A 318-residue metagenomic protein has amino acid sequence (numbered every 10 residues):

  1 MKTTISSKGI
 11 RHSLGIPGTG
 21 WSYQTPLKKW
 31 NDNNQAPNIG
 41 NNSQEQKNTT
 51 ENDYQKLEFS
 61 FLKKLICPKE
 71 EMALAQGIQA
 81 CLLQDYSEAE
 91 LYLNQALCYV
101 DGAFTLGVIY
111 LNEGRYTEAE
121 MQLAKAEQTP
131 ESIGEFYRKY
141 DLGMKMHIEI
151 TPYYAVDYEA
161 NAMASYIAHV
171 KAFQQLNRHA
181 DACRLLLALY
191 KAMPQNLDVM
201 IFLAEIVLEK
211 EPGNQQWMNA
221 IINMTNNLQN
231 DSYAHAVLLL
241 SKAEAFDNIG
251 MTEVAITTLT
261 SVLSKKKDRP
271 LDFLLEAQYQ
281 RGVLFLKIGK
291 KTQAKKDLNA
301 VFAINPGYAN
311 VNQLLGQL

Functional and structural regions predicted by a protein language model:
T49-A96, A164-L176, D181, V254: Alpha-helical segment of the N-proximal tetratricopeptide repeat
L65-A73, L97-A103, Y158-Y166, M193-F202 (+2 more regions): Generic helix N-cap/helix-start motif at coil->alpha-helix transitions
L83, E113, L176, K210-P212 (+2 more regions): Structural motif corresponding to the intra-repeat A-B loop/turn of tetratricopeptide repeats
E88-N94, E118-Q128, A180-L189, N214-L228 (+2 more regions): Alpha-helical repeat scaffolds
L93-Y99, E127-P130, Y154-Y158, L187-Q195 (+3 more regions): Solenoid-like repeat scaffolds
D101-T105, P130-D141, P194-M200, Q215-Q216 (+3 more regions): Boundary/linker segments of alpha-helical solenoid repeat arrays
